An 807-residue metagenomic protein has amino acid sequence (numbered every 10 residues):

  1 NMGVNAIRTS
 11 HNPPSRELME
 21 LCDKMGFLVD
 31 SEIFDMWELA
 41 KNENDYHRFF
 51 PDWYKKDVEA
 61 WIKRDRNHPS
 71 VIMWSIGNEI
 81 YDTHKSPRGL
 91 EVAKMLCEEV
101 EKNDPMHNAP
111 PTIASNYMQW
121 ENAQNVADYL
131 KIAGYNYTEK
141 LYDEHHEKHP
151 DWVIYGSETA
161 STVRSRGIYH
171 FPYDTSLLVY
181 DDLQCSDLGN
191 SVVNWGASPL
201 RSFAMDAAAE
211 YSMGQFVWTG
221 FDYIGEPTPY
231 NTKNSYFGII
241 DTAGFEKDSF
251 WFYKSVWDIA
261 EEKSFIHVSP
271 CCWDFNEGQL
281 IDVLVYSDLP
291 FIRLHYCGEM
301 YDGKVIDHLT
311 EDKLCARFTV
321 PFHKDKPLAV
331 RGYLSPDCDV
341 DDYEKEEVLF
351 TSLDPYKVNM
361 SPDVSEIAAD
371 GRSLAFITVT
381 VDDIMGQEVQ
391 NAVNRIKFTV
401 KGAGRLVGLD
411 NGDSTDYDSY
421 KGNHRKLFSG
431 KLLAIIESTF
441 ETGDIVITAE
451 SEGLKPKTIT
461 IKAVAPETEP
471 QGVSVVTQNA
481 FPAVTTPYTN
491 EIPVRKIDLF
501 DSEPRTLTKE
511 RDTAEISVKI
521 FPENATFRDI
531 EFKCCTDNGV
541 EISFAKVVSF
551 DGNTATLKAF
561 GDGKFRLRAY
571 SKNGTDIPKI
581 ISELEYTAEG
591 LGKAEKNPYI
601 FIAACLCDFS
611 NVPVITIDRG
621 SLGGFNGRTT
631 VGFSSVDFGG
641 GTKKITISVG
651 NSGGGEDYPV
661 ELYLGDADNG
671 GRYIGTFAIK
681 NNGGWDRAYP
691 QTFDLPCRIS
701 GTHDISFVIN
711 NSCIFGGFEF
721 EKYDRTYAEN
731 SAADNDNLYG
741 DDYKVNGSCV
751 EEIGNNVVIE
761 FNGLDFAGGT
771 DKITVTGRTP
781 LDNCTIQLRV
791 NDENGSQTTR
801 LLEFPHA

Functional and structural regions predicted by a protein language model:
N1-D342: Extended substrate-binding grooves/exosites of carbohydrate-active enzymes
G244-N276, M360-E366, Q471-R505: Short, compositionally biased P/S/T/A/G/V-rich stretches that sit at domain boundaries
K254-L289, L353-M385, L622-G641, S748-G769: Surface beta-strand/loop "capping" patches
D302, R317-F322, A329, Y333-P336 (+5 more regions): Extracytoplasmic soluble-region selector
E585-G639, G716-A767: Glycan-recognition and processing domains
G639-G653, F766-L781: A short beta-strand element within beta-rich, extracytoplasmic domains of secreted/secretory-pathway proteins
N669-G701, E793-A807: Extracellular carbohydrate recognition and processing domains and analogous Trp-centered ligand-binding platforms
F707-S712: Short beta-strand-plus-loop segments that form exposed binding edges in beta-rich domains
